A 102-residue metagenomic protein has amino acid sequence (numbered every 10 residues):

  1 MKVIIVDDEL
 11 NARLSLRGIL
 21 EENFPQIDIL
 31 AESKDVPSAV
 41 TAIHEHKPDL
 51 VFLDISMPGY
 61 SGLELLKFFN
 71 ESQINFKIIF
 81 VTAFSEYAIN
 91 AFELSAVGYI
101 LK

Functional and structural regions predicted by a protein language model:
M1-V3: Extreme N-terminal starter segment of soluble prokaryotic enzymes
I5-L10, I55: Short low-complexity stretches enriched in small and charged residues
V6-D7, S33, V51: Conserved sequence signature across two-component system core domains
D8-N11, D35, F84: Generic signature of intrinsically disordered, low-complexity, basic-rich segments and short cationic peptides
E9-A31: Two-component/phosphorelay signaling modules centered on CheY-like receiver
L16, S33, A88-A91: Generic structural signal for conserved hydrophobic packing positions in ordered secondary structure
L30-A39: Conserved Asp/Asn-Gly motif in the active-site loop of CheY-like receiver
S38-K102: CheY-like receiver
